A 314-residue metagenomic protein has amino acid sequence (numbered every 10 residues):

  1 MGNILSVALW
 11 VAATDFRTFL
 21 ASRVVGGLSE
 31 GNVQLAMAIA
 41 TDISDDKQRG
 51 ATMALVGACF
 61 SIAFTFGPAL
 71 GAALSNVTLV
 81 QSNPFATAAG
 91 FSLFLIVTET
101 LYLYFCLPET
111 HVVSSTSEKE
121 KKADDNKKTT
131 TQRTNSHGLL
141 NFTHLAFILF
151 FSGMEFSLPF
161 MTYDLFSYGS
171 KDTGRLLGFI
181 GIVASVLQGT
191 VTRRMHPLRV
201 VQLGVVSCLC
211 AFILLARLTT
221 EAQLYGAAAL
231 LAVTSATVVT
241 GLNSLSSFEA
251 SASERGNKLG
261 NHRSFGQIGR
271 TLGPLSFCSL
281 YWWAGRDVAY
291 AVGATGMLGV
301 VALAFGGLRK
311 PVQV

Functional and structural regions predicted by a protein language model:
S6, R17-G31, Q223-T237: Hydrophobic core of transmembrane alpha-helices in multi-pass small-molecule transporters, especially MFS/SLC-type
L20-F60: Cytoplasmic helix-loop-helix junction between adjacent transmembrane helices in 12-TM secondary transporters
A51-S75, F265-G273: Glycine-rich segments within core transmembrane alpha-helices of 12-TM secondary carriers
N76-F94, S279-G299: A membrane-interface helix-boundary motif in multi-pass transporters
L95-V113, L303-L308: C-terminal membrane-cytosol helix-exit motif in multi-pass small-molecule transporters
F156-T173: Short amphipathic helix-loop junctions that connect adjacent transmembrane helices in Major Facilitator Superfamily/SLC
T173-M195: Transmembrane alpha-helices of Major Facilitator/SLC transporters
R199-L242: C-terminal transmembrane helical hairpin of 12-TM major facilitator-type secondary transporters
